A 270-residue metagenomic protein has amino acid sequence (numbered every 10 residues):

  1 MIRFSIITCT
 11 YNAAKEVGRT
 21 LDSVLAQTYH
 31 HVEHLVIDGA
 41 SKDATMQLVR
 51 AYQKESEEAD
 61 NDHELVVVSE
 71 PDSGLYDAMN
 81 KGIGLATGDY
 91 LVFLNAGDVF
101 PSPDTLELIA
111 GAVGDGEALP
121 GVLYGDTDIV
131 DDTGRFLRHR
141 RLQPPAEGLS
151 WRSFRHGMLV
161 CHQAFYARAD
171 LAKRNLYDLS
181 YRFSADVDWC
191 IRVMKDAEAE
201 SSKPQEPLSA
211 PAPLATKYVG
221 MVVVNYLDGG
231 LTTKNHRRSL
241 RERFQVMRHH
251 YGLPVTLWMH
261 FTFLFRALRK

Functional and structural regions predicted by a protein language model:
M1-T233, R269: Nucleotide-sugar donor-binding/catalytic module of glycosyltransferases that assemble extracellular/cell-envelope
D186, Q245, L264-L268: Short, highly charged low-complexity linear segments
V222, Y226-D228, T233-V255: Catalytic core of nucleotide-sugar-dependent glycosyltransferases
H250-K270: A transmembrane-helix-recognition feature enriched in membrane-embedded lipid enzymes and envelope glyco-/phospholipid
